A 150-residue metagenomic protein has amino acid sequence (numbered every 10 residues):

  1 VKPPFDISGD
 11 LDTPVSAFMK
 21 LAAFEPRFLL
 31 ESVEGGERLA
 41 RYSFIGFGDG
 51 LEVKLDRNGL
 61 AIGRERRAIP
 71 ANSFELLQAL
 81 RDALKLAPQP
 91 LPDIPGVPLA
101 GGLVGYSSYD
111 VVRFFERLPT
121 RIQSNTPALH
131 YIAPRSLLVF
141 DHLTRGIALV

Functional and structural regions predicted by a protein language model:
V1-V150: Signature of the chorismate-utilizing enzyme
